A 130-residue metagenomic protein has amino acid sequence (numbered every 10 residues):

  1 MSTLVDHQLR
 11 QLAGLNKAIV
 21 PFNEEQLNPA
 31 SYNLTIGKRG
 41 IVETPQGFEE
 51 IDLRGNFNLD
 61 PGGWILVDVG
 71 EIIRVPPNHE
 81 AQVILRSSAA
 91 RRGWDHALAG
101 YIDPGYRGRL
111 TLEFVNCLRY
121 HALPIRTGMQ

Functional and structural regions predicted by a protein language model:
M1-Q130: DUTPase catalytic domain/fold
